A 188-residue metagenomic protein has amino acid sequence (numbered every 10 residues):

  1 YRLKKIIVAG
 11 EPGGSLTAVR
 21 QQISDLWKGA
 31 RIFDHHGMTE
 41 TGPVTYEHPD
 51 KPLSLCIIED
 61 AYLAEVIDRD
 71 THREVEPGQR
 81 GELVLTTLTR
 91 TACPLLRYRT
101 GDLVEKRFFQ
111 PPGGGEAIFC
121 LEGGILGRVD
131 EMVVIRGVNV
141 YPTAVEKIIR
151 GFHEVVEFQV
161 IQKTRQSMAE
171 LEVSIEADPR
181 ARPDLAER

Functional and structural regions predicted by a protein language model:
Y1-R188: Active-site glycine/GP-rich loop and adjacent strand/helix microenvironment that borders small-molecule binding pockets
